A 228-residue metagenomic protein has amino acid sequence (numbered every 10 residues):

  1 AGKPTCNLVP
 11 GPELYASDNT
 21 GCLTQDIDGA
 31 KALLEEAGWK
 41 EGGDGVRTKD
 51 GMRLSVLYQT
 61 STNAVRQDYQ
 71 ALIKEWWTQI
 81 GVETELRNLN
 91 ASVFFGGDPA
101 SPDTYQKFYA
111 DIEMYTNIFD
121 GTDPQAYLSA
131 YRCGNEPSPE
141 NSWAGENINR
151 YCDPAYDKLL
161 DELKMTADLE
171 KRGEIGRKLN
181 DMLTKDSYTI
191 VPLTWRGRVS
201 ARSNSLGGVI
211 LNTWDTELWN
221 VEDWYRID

Functional and structural regions predicted by a protein language model:
A1-E13, C22-E35, L183-P192: Periplasmic-binding protein-like
A1-P4, L14-A16, T62-V65, A91-V93 (+3 more regions): Solvent-exposed loop/turn segments at secondary-structure junctions within structured extracellular/periplasmic domains
L14-A32, G42-L54, A100-F108, S129-D161 (+2 more regions): Short, solvent-exposed loop/beta-turn-alpha elements that line the ligand-binding surface or hinge of extracytoplasmic
I27-K31, T60-E75: Bilobed "Venus flytrap"/periplasmic-binding protein-like clamshell domains and structurally analogous long
A30, L34, Y58, W77 (+4 more regions): Residue-level signal for nonpolar/aromatic packing positions in well-ordered secondary structure
R53-T62, T84-E85, D111: Short, well-ordered beta-strand elements
T78-P139, G176, D186-S187: Periplasmic binding protein-like
L160, K164, L169-T184: Short amphipathic alpha-helical coiled-coil/interface segments
